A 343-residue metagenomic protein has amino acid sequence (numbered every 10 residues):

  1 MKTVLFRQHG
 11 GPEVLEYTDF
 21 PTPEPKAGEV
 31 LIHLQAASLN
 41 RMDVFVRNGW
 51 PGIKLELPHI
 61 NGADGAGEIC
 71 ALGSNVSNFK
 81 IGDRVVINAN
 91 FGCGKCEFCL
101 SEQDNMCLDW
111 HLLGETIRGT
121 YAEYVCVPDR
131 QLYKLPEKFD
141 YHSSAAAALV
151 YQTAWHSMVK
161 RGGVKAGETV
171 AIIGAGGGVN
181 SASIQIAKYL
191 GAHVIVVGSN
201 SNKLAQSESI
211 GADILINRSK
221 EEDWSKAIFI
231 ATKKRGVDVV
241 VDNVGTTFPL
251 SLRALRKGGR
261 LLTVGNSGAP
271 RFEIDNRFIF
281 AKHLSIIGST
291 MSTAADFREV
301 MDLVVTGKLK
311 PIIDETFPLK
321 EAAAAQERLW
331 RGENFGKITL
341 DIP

Functional and structural regions predicted by a protein language model:
M1, V170, K308-I312, A324-P343: C-terminal capping/lid region of NAD(P)-dependent oxidoreductase domains
P21-A37, W50-L100, C126, P136-K138: Glycine-rich beta-strand-centered segment in the early N-terminal region that forms part of a ligand/cofactor-binding
F91-G174: NAD(P)H dinucleotide-binding glycine-rich loop of Rossmann-like/cofactor-binding domains, especially the beta1-alpha1
T153, G178-V179, T247: Hydrophobic/small residue at the entry helix of a nucleotide-binding pocket
I172, K188-T247: Adenosine-nucleotide cofactor-binding segment
G174-A175, N266: NAD(P)H cofactor-binding loop motif with strongest signal on the N-terminal glycine-rich segment
G198-S199, N243-I312, D341-P343: Glycine-rich phosphate-binding loop and adjacent beta-alpha segment of Rossmann(oid) nucleotide-cofactor-binding
